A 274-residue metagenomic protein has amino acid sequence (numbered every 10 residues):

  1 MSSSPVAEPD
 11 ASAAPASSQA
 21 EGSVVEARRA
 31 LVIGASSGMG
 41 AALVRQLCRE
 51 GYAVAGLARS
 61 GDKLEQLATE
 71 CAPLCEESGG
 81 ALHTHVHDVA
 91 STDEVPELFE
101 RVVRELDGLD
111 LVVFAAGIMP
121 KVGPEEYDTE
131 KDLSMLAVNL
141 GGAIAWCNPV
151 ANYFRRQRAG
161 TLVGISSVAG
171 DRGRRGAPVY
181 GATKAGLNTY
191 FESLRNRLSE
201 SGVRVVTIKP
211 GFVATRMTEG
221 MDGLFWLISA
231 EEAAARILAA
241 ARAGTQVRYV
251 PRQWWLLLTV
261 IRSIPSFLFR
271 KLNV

Functional and structural regions predicted by a protein language model:
S36-S37: Conserved glycine-rich cofactor-binding loop
Y52-L67: Conserved glycine-rich Rossmann-like NAD(P)H-binding loop of the short-chain dehydrogenase/reductase
A115-K121: Conserved NAD(P)H cofactor-binding loop of Rossmann-fold oxidoreductase domains
G123-E125, K131-L136: Substrate-binding pocket helix/loop in short-chain dehydrogenase/reductase
C147, T183: Active-site helix of classical SDR
S167: Residue(s) in the substrate-gating loop at a strand-loop-helix junction that position the organic substrate next
T207, D222-L258: C-terminal helical subdomain
